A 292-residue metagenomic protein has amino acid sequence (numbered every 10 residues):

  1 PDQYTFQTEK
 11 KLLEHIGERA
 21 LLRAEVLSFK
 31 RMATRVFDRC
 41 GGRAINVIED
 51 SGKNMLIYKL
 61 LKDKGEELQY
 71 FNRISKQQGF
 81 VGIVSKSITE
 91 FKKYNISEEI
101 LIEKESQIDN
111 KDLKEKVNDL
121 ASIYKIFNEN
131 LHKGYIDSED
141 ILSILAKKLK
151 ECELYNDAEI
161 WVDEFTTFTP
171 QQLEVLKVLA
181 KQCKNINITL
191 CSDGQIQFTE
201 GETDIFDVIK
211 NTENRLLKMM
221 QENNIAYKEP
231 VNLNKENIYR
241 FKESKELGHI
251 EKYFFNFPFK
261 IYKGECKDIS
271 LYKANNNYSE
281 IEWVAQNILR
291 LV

Functional and structural regions predicted by a protein language model:
P1-E103, K111: Conserved P-loop NTPase-based nucleic-acid remodeling module centered on helicase motor cores
P1-Y4, K30, L190-G194, L233: A short beta-strand-to-loop transition that corresponds to the Sensor-1 phosphate-sensing loop of AAA+ P-loop ATPases
Q3-S28, I45, L176, I238-V292: Anion-coordinating catalytic cores for phosphoryl-, nucleotidyl-, and glycosidic chemistry
E25, E159-W161, N187-T189, K228-V231 (+1 more regions): A structural signal for isolated positions on well-ordered beta-strands in alpha/beta enzyme cores
K53-E67, C183-Y227: Conserved phosphoryl-transfer catalytic core
L56, I141-K148, Q171-V175, E280-R290: Well-ordered alpha-helical segments embedded in enzymatic catalytic cores
D63-E164, V175, Q197-T203, I238-N276: Accessory N-terminal region flanking or inserted into the helicase ATPase core in nucleic-acid motor proteins
T166-Q182: Conserved Walker B catalytic segment
